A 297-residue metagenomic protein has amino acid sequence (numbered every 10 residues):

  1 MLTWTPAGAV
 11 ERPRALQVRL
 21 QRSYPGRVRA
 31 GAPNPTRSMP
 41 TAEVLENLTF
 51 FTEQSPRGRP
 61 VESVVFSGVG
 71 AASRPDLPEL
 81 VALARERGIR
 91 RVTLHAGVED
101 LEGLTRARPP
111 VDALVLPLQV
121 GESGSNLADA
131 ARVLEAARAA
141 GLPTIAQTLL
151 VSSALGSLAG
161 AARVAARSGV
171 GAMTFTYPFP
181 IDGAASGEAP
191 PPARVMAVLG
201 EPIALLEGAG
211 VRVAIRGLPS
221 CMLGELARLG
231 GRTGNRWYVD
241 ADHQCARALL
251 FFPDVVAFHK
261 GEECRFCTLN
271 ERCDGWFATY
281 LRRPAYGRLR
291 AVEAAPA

Functional and structural regions predicted by a protein language model:
L2-E46, F50, R59: Canonical Radical SAM [4Fe-4S] cluster-binding loop centered on the CxxxCxxC motif and its immediate flanking residues
V44-L48, L127-R132, A189-P202: Well-ordered, non-membrane alpha-helical segments in soluble/globular domains
L45-V65, R74-T176: Radical SAM/AdoMet-radical enzyme domain recognition
A107-V111, G160-R163, G187-P190, L229-G231 (+1 more regions): Short low-complexity, flexible loop/linker segments enriched in glycine and/or proline with clustered acidic
L142-A146, R167-T174, G183-V211: C-terminal scaffold of the Radical SAM
A172-A193, A214-G234: Flexible glycine/acidic-rich beta-alpha junction loops that bind and position SAM and/or redox cofactors in anaerobic
N235-A297: Flexible mid-to-C-terminal extensions adjoining Fe-S/redox cofactors in radical SAM and related proteins
